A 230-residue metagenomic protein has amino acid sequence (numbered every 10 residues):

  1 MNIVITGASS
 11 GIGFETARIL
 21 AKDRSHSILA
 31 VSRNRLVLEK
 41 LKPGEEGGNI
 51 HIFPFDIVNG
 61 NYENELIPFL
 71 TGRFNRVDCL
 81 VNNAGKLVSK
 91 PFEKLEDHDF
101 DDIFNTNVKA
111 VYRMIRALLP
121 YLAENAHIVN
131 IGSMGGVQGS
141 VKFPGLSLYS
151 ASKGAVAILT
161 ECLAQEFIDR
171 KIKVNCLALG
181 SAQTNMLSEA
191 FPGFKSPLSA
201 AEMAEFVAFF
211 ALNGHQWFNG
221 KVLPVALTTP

Functional and structural regions predicted by a protein language model:
S9-S10: Conserved glycine-rich cofactor-binding loop
R24-K40: Conserved glycine-rich Rossmann-like NAD(P)H-binding loop of the short-chain dehydrogenase/reductase
P91-F92, D99-F104: Substrate-binding pocket helix/loop in short-chain dehydrogenase/reductase
I115, S152: Active-site helix of classical SDR
P120, E161-E166: Alpha-helical segment proximal to the catalytic Tyr-Lys
S133: Residue(s) in the substrate-gating loop at a strand-loop-helix junction that position the organic substrate next
D169, C176-L177, P192-P230: C-terminal helical subdomain
